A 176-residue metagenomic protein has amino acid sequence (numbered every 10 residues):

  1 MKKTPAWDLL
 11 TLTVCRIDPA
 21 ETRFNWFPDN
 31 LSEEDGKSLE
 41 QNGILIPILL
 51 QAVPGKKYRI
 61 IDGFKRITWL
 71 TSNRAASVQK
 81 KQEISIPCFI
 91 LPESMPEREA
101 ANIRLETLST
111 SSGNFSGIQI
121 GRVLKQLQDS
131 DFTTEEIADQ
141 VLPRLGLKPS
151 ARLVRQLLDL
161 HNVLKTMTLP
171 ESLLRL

Functional and structural regions predicted by a protein language model:
M1-F89: Short, charged/polar connector segments at secondary-structure boundaries
L12-V14, E135, L169: N-terminal compositionally biased, intrinsically disordered segments and leader/signal-like regions
V14, E21-F24, L157, H161 (+1 more regions): Generic secondary-structure boundary/loop-capping signal
N42, S130-D131, E171: Short coil/turn helix-boundary motifs
L45-L50, K148, L157, L164-K165 (+1 more regions): Short, proline-centered helix/strand-breaking motifs
T68-H161: Amphipathic, charge-rich alpha-helical segments that serve as recognition/docking helices
E83, N162-L176: Short Lys/Arg-enriched helix C-cap and helix-to-coil transition segments that create basic nucleic-acid-contact patches
